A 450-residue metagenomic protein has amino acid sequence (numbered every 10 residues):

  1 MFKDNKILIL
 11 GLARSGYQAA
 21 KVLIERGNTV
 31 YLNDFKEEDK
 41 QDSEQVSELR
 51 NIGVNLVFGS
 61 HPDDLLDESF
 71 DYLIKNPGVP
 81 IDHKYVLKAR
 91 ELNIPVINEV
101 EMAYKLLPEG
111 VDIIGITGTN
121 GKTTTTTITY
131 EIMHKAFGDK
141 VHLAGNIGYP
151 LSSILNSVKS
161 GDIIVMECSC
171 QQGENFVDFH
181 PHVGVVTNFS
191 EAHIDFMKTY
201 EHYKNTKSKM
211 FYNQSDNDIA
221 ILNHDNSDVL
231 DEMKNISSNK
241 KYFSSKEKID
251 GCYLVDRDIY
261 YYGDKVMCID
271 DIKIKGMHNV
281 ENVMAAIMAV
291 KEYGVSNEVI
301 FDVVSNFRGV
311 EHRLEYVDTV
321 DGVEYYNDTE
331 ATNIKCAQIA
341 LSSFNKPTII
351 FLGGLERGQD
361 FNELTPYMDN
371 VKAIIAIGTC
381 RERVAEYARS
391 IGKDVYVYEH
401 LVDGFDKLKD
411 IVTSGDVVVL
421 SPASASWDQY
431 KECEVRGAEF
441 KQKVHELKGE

Functional and structural regions predicted by a protein language model:
M1-N98, M102: N-terminal leader/targeting and accessory segments in enzymes
K3-K6, Q18-R26, G110, K140 (+1 more regions): Nucleotide phosphate-binding/pyrophosphate-handling subdomain across enzymes that bind or process nucleotide phosphates
R14, P80, N120-T124, V280 (+2 more regions): Residue-level detector of alpha-helix initiation sites
I24-E25, D63-F70, P77-H224, D228-S238 (+3 more regions): Phosphate-binding loop of NTP-binding sites
T29-E37, A220-H224, F351-L352, V371-T379: Short internal beta-strands
V30-D34, L143, V165, Y242 (+1 more regions): Short beta-strand "acidic-cap" motif of Rossmann-like dinucleotide-binding folds
V46, N362-D416: C-terminal helical cap/extension that packs against the catalytic core of soluble nucleotide-cofactor enzymes
G59-S60, I97-M102, S237-V255, F301-S305 (+2 more regions): Beta-strand->loop->alpha-helix junctions that form or flank phosphate-binding loops in nucleotide-handling enzymes
